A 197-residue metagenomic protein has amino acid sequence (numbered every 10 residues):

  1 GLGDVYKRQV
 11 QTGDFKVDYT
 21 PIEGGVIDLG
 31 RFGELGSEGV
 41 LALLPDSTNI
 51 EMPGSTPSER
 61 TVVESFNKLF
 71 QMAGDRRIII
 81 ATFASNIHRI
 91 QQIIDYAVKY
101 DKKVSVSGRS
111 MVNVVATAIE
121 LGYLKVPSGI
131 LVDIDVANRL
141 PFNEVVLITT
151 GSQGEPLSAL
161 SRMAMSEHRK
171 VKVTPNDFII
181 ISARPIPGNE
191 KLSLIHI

Functional and structural regions predicted by a protein language model:
G3, L41, V145, D177: Conserved acidic residues
D4-R139, E155-K172, I186-S193: His/Asp/Glu-rich metal-coordinating catalytic cores of metallo-dependent phosphodiesterases/hydrolases acting on
K103, F178-I179: The feature marks the mature, well-folded catalytic cores of soluble enzymes
F142, K172-D177: ATP-dependent carboxylate-amine ligase
I148-T150: Short beta-strand segments
